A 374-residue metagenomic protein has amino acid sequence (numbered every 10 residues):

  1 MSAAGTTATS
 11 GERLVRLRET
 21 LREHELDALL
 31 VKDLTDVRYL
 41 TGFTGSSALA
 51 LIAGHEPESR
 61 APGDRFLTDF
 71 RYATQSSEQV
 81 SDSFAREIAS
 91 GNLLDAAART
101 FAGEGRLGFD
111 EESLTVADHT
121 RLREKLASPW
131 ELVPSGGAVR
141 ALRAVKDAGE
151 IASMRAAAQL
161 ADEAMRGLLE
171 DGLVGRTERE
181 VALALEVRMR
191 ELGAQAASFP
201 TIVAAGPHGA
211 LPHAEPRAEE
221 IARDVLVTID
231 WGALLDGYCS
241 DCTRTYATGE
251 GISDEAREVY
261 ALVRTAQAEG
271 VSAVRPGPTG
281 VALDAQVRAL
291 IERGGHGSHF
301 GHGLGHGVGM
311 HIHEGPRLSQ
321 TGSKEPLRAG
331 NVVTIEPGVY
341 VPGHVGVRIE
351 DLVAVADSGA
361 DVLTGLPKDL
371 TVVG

Functional and structural regions predicted by a protein language model:
M1-G374: Active-site neighborhoods and metal-handling regions in enzymes and metal-associated proteins
